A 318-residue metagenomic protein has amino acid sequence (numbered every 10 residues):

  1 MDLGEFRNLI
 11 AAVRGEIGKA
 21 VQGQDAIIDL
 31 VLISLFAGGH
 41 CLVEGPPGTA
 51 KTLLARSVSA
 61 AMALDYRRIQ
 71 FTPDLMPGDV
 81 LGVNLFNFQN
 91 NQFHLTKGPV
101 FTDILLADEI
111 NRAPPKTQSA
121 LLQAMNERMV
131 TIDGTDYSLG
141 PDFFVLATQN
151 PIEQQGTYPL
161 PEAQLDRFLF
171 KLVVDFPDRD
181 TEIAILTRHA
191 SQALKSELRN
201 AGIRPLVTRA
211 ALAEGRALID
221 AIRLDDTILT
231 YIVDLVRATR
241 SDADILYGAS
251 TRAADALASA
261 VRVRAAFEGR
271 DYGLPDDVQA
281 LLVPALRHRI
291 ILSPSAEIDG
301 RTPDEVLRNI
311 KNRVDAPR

Functional and structural regions predicted by a protein language model:
L3-P46: Pre-Walker A (pre-P-loop) alpha-helix and adjacent loop at the N terminus of AAA/AAA+ ATPase modules, a conserved
G4, T239-R318: C-terminal engagement/docking regions of AAA+ P-loop ATPases
L30-I33, F86-L106: Conserved alpha-helical scaffold flanking the Walker A/P-loop in AAA+ ATPase domains
L35-T72: Walker A/P-loop
A61-Q89: AAA+/P-loop NTPase substrate/partner-engagement loops
P77, L81, T157-I222, T230 (+1 more regions): Conserved AAA+ ATPase core "coupling" helix
H94-D103, I132-Q149, L160-L169, V173 (+1 more regions): AAA+/SF3 P-loop NTPase mechanochemical coupling elements
P99-N126, Q155-L165, F176-I185: Conserved AAA+/SF3 P-loop NTPase catalytic/coupling segment centered on the Walker-B
